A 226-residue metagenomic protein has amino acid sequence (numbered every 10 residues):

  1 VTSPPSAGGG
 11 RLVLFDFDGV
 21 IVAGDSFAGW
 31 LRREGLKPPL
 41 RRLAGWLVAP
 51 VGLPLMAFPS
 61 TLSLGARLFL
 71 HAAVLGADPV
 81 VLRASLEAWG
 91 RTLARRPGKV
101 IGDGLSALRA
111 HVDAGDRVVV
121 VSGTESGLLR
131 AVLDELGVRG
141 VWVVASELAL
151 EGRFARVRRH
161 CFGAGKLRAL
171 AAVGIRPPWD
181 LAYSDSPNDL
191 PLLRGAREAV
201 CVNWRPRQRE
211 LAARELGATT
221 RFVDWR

Functional and structural regions predicted by a protein language model:
T2-L12, A84-E87, R91-R226: C-terminal cap/substrate-recognition subdomain and adjoining C-terminal extension of metal-dependent phosphatase-like
T2-P59: Active-site neighborhood of HAD-like aspartate-dependent phosphohydrolases
D25, L64-G65, G127, A164: A generic alpha-helix surface/boundary motif
G29, R67-F69, G195: A general alpha-helix detector
R32-G35, F69-L75, G90-P97, F154: Short acidic/polar alpha-helix capping motifs at helix-coil junctions
W46, L62-G65, V74, V100: Generic, well-ordered alpha-helical segments
L55-A57, L64-G76: Helix-loop "lid/cap" segments that line or gate small-molecule binding pockets
